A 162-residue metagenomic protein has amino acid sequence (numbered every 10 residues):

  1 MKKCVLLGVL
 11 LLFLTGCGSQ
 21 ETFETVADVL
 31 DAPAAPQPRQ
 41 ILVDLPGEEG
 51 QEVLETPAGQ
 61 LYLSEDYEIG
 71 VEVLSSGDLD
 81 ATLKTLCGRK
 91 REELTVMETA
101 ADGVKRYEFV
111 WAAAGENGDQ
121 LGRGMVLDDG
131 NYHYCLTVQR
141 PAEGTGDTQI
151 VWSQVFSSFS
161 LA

Functional and structural regions predicted by a protein language model:
C4, G8-L10, A101-R106: N-terminal targeting leader peptides, primarily classical Sec-type signal peptides for secretion
V5-G8, F13-Q60, S64-Y67, D129-Y132 (+1 more regions): N-terminal targeting sequences that direct proteins away from the cytosol to non-cytosolic compartments
R39-E55, K84-K90, A112-G118: Short, solvent-exposed secondary-structure boundary motifs
G59-T85: A short acidic-to-branched-hydrophobic micro-motif
E68, S76-L79, G115-E116, P141-G144: Solvent-exposed loop/turn segments at secondary-structure junctions within structured extracellular/periplasmic domains
V73, T137-V138: Residue-level recognition of conserved beta-strand positions in structured domain cores
C87-N131: Signature of long, low-cysteine stretches enriched in small and polar/charged residues
